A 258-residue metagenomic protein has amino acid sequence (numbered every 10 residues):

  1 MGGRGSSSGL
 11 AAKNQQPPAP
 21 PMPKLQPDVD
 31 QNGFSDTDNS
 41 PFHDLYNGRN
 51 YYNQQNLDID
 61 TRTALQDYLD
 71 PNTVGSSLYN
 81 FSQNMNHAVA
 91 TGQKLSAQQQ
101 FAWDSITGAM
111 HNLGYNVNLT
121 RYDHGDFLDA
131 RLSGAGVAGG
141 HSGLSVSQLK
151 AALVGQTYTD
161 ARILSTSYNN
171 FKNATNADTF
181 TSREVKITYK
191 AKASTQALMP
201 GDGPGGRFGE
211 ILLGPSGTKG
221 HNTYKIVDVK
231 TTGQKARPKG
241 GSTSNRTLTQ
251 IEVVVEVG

Functional and structural regions predicted by a protein language model:
M1-R4: Hydrophobic, membrane-inserting alpha-helical segments
G9-G258: Mono-ADP-ribosyltransferase
